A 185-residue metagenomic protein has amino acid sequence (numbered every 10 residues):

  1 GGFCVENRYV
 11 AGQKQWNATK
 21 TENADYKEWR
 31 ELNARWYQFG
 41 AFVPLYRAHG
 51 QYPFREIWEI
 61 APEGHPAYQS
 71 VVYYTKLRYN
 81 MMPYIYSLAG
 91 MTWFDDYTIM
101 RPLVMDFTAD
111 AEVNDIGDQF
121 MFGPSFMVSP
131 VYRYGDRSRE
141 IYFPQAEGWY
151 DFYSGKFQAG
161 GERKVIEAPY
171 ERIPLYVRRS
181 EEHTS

Functional and structural regions predicted by a protein language model:
G1-E181, S185: Catalytic-domain carbohydrate-binding cleft regions of carbohydrate-active enzymes
